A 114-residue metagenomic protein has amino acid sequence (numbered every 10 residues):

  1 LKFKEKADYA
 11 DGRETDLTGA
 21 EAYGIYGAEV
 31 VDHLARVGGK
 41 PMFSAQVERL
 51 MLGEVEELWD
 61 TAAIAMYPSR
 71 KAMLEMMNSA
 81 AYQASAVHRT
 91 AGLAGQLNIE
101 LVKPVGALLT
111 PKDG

Functional and structural regions predicted by a protein language model:
L1-T61, P68, A72-E75, V102-G114: Short S/T/G/P-rich N-terminal loop/turn motif that feeds into the first structured element of a domain
G38-P41, A81, L97: Secondary-structure boundary/capping signal
M51-L52, Q83-S85: A short local loop/turn or secondary-structure capping micro-motif enriched for an aromatic residue
E75-Y82: Short amphipathic alpha-helices in soluble, non-transmembrane regions that often serve as interface/regulatory elements
S85-L101: Conserved short beta-strand edge segments in small beta-sheet-based binding/regulatory domains
